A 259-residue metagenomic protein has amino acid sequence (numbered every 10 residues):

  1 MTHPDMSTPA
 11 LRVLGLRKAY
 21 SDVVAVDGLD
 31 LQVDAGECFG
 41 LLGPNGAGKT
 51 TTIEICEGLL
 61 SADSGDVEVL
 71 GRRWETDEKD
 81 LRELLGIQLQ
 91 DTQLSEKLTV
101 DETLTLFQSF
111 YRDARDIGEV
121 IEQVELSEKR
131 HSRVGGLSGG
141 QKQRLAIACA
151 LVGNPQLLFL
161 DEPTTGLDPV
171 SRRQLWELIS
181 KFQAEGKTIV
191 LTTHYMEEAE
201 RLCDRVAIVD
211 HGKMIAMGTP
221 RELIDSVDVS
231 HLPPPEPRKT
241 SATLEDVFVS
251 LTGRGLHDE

Functional and structural regions predicted by a protein language model:
M1-R17, G255-E259: ABC-family P-loop ATPase nucleotide-binding domain
T8-L11, K18-L191, M196-D210, I215-A216: ABC transporter nucleotide-binding domains
V120-V124, S226, V247: Short acidic/histidine-centered micro-motifs embedded in hydrophobic/aromatic stretches that mark compact functional
R221-D225: Short acidic-hydrophobic catalytic motif
L232-E259: Non-catalytic connector elements of ABC transporters
